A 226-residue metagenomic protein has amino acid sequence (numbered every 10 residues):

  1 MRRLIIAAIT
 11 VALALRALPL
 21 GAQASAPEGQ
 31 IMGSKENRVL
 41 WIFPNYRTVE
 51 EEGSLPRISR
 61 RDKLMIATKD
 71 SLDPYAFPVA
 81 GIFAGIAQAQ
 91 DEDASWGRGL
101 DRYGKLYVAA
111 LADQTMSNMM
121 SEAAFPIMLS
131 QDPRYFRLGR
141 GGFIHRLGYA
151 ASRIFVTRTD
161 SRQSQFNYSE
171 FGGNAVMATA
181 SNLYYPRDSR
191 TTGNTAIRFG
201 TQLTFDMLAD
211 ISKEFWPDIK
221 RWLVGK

Functional and structural regions predicted by a protein language model:
M1-A8: Bacterial N-terminal signal peptides that target proteins for export
A12-L106, A110, H145-D160, Y185-S189 (+2 more regions): N-terminal targeting leaders of membrane proteins
L100-R153: Mid-length scaffold segments of soluble, non-membrane domains
L129-G141, S152-K226: Membrane-interacting alpha-helical segments
